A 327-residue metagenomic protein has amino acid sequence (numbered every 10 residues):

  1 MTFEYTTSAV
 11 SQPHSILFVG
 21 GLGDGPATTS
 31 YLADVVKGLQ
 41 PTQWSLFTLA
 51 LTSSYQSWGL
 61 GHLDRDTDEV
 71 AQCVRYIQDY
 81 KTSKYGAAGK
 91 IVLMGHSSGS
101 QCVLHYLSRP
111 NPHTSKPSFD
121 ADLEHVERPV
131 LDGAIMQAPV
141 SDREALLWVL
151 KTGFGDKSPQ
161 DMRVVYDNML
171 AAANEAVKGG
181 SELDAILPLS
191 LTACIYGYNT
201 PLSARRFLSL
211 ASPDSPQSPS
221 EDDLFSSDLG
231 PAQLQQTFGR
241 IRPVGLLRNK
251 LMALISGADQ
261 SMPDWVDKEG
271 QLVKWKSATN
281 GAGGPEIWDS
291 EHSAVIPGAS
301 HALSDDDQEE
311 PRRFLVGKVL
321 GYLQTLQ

Functional and structural regions predicted by a protein language model:
T2-Q56, Y76, D264-W265: Short, surface-exposed "cap/lid" segments of acyl-processing enzymes
A9-V10, L150, D156-Q327: Serine-hydrolase catalytic core
F18-V19, Q137, I296: Alpha/beta-hydrolase
G21-L22, S97, V140, G257-D259: Residue-level signal for short, function-critical loop segments
P26-S30, N111, S304: Short N-terminal helix/helix-N-cap motif within the alpha/beta-hydrolase-1
Y31, G59-Y85, H105-S108: Alpha/beta-hydrolase active-site loop
S54-G59, A302-D305: A short acidic, helix-capping loop that chelates divalent metal ions and anchors anionic groups
D79-K178, L208-A211, S215-S218, D222-S226: Primarily recognizes the serine-hydrolase "nucleophile elbow" in alpha/beta-hydrolase and SGNH/GDSL folds
